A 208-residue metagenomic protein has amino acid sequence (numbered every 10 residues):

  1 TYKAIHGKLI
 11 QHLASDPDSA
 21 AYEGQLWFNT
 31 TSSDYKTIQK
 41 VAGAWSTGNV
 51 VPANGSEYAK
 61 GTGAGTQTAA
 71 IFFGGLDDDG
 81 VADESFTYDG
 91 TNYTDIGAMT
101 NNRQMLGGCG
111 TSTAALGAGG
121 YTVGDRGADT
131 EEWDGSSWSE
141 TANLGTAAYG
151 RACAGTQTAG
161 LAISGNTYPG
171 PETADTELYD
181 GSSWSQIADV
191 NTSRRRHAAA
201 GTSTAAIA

Functional and structural regions predicted by a protein language model:
T1-A208: Polar, enzyme-active/binding microenvironments
